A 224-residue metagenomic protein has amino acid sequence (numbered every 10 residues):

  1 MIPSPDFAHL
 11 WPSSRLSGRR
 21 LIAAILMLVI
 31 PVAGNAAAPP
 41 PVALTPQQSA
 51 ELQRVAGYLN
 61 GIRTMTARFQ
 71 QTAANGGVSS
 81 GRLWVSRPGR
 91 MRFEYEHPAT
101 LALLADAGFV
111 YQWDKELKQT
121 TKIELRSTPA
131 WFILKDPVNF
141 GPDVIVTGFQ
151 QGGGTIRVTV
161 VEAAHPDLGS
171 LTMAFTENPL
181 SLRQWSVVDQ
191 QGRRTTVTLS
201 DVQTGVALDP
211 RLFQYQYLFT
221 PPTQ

Functional and structural regions predicted by a protein language model:
S4-I22: Bacterial N-terminal signal peptides that target proteins for export
R20-A33: Bacterial N-terminal signal peptides
G34-A38: Boundary at the C-terminal end of the N-terminal hydrophobic targeting segment
P39-Y58: Extreme N-terminal tail/first-helix region
G57-G76: A short, Trp-centered hydrophobic/proline-enriched beta-strand micro-motif
R82-F132, T195-T196: An acidic-aromatic
D114-V160: Surface-exposed, polar helix/loop patches in the mature regions of secreted/periplasmic/lumenal proteins that form
G141-Q224: Gly/Pro-enriched, hydrophobic low-complexity segments that function as extracytoplasmic propeptides/linkers
